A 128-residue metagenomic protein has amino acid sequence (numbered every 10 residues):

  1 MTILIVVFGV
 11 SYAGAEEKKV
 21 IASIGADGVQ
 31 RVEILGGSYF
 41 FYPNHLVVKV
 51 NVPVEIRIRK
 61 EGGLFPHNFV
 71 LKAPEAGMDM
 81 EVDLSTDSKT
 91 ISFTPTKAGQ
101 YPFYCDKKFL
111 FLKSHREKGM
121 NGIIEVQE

Functional and structural regions predicted by a protein language model:
M1-E33, E128: Extracytoplasmic entry segments of secretory-pathway proteins
E16-A26, F40, L84-E128: Extracellular/periplasmic metallocenter environments
A22-P53: N-terminal edge beta-strand
R31, H45, N68, T90-S92 (+1 more regions): Well-ordered beta-strand positions in beta-sheet-rich domains
E33-L35, E55-R57, V70, Y104 (+1 more regions): Soluble periplasmic/extracytoplasmic beta-strand elements of cell-envelope proteins
G36-S38, I58-G62, P95: Non-cytosolic beta-sheet module surface loops
Y42-P74: N-terminal, post-signal-peptide region of Sec/Tat-exported proteins
E61-S85, L112-G122: Histidine- and aromatic-enriched segments that form or immediately flank copper-ligand environments
